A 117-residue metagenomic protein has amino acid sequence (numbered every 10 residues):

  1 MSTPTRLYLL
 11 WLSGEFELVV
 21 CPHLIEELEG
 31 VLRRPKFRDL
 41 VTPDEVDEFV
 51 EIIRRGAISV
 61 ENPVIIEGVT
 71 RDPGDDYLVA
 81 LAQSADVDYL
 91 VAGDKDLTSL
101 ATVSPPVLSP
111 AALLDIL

Functional and structural regions predicted by a protein language model:
M1, H23-D44: A short secondary-structure junction motif
M1-V20: Short, well-structured N-terminal submotif of metal-dependent ribonuclease cores
E15, R54, D86-V87: Residue-level detector of structured alpha->beta connecting loops
H23-I25, E45-V69: Acidic catalytic patch
G68-G74, L97: Acidic, metal-coordinating catalytic cores used for nucleic-acid/nucleotide bond scission and strand-transfer chemistry
D72-L90: Acidic, metal-associated active-site segment
S84-V91, K95-L117: Acidic, PIN/NYN-like endoribonuclease modules and their adjacent C-terminal/linker elements
